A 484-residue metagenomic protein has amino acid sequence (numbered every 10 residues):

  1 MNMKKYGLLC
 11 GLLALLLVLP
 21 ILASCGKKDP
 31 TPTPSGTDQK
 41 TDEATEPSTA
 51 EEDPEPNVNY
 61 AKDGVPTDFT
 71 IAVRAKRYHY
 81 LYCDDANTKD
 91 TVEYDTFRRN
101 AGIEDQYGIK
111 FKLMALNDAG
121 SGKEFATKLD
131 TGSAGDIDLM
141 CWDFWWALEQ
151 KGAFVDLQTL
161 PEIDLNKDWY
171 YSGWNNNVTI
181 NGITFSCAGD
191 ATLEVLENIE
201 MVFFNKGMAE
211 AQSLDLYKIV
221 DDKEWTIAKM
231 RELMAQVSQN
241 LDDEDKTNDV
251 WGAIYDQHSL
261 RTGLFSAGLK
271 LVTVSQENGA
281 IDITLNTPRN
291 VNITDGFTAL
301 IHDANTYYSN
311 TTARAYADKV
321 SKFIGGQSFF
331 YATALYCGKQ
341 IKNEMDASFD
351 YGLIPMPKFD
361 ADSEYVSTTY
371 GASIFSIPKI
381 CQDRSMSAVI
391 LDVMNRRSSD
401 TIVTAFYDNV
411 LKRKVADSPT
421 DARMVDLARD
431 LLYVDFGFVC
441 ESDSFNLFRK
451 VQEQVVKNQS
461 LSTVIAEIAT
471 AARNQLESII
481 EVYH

Functional and structural regions predicted by a protein language model:
P20-S24: C-terminal motif of bacterial Sec signal peptides marking the signal peptidase cleavage site
A72, S133-D138, F144, I180-E200 (+2 more regions): Extracytoplasmic/periplasmic solute-binding protein
Y80-G108: Short, polar/charged alpha-helical segment
Q106-T179, Q212, K322: Extracytoplasmic "Venus flytrap"/periplasmic binding protein-like
E162-Y170, V220, K270-N292, F359-V366: Short, solvent-exposed loop/beta-turn-alpha elements that line the ligand-binding surface or hinge of extracytoplasmic
R231-A235, V274-A313: Glycine-centered hinge/linker elements that transmit conformational signals in sensory and ligand-binding systems
N343-N409: Extracytoplasmic/periplasmic substrate-recognition and gating elements
K379-A388, R396-H484: Conserved C-terminal helix/tail region of periplasmic/extracytoplasmic solute-binding proteins
